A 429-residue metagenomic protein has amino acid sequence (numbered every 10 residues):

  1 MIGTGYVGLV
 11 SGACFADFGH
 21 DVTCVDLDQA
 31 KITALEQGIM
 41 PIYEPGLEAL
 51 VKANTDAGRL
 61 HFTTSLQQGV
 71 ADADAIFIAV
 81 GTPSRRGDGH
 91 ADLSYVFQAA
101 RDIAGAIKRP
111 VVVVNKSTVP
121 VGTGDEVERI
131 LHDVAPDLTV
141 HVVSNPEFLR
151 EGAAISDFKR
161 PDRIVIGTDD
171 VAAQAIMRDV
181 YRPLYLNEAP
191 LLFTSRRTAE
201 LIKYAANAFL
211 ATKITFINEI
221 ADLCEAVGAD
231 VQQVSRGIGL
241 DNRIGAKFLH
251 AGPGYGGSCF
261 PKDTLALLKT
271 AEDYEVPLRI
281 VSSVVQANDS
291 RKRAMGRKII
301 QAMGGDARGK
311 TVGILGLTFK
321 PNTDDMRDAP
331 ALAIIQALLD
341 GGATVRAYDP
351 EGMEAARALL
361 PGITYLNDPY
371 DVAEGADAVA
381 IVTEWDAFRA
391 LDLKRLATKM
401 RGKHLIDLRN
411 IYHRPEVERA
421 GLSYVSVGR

Functional and structural regions predicted by a protein language model:
M1-R429: Structural/interface elements that position substrates and couple domains in central-metabolism enzymes
